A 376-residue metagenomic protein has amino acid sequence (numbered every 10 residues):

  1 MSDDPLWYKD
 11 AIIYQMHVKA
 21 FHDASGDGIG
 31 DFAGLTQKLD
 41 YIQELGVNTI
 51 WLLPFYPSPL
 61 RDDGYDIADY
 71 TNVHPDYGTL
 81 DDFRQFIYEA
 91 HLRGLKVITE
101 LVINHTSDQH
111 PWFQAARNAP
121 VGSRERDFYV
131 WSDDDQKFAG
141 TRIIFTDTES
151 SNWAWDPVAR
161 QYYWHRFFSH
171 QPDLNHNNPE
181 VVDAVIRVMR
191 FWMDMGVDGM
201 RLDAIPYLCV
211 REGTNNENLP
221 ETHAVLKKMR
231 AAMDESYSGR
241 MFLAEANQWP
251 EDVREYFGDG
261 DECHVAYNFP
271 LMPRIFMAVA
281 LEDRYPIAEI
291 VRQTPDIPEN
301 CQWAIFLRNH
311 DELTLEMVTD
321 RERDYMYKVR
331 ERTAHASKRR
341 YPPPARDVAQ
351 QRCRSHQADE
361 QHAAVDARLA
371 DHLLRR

Functional and structural regions predicted by a protein language model:
M1-R376: Active-site and adjacent substrate-binding regions of carbohydrate-active enzymes
